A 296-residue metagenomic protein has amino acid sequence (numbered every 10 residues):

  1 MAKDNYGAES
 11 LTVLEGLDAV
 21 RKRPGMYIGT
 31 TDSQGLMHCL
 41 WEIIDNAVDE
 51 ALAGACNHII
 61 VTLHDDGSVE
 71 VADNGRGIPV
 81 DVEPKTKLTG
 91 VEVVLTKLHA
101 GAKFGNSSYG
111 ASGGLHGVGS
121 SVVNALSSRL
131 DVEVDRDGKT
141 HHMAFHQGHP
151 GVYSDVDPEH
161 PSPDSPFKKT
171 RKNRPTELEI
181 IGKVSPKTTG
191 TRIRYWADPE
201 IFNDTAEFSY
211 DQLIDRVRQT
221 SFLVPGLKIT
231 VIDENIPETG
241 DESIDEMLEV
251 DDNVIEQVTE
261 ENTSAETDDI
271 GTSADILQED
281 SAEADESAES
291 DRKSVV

Functional and structural regions predicted by a protein language model:
M1-W41, V93: Bergerat-fold GHKL ATPase/HATPase_c domain
A2-E9, G67-G90, G101-N262: GHKL-type ATPase core
A19-K22, M26, D49, A53 (+2 more regions): Conserved helix-loop functional segments at active or binding sites
V20, N46, V217: Divalent metal-coordination and catalytic microenvironments
Q34-H58, G119-L126: Conserved ATP-binding N-box helix of the HATPase_c
H58-D65: Short beta-strand/loop element within the Bergerat-fold HATPase_c
D241-D291: Long intrinsically disordered, low-complexity regions that are acidic and Ser/Thr-rich
K293-V296: Conserved small/polar residues in nucleotide/adenosyl-binding loops
